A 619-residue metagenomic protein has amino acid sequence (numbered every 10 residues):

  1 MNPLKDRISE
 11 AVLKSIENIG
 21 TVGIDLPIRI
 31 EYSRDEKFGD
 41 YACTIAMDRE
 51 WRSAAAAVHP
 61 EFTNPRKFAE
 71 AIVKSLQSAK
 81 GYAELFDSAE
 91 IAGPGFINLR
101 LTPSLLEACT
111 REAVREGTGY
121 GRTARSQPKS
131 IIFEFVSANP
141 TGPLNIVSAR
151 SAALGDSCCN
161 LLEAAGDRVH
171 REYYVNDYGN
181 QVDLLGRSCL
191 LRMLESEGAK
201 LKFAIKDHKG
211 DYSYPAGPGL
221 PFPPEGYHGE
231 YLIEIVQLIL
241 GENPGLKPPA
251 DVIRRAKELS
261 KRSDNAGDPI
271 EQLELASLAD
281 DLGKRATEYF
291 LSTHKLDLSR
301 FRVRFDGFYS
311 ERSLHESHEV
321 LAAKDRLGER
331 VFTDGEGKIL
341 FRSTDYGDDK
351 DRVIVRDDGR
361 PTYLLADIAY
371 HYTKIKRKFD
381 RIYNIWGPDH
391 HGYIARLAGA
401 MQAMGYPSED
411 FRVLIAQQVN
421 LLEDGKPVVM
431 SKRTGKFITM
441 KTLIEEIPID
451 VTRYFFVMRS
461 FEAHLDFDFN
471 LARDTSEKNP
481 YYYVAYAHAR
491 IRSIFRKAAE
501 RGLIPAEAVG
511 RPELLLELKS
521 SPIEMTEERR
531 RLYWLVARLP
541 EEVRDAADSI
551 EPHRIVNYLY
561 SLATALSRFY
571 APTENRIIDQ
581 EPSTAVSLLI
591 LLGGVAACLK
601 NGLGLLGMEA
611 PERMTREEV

Functional and structural regions predicted by a protein language model:
N2-E107, R115-T118, R122-V619: Non-catalytic interaction-recognition regions
